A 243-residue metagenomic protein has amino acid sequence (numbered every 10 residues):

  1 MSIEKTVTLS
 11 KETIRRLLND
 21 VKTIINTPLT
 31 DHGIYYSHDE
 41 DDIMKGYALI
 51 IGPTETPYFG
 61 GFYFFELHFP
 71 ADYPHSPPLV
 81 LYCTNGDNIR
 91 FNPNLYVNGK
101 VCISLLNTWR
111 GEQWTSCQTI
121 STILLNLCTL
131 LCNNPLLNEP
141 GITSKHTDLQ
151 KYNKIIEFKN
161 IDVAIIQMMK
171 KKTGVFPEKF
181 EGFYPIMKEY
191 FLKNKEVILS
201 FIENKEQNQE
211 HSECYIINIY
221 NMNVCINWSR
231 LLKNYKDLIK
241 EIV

Functional and structural regions predicted by a protein language model:
M1-E4, L137-V243: Charge-rich (especially acidic), low-complexity segments
M1-N107, G111-Q118, T122, I239: Strand-helix-loop interaction patch of compact alpha/beta domains
I120-L131: Short amphipathic C-terminal alpha-helix that caps PH/PH-like domains
